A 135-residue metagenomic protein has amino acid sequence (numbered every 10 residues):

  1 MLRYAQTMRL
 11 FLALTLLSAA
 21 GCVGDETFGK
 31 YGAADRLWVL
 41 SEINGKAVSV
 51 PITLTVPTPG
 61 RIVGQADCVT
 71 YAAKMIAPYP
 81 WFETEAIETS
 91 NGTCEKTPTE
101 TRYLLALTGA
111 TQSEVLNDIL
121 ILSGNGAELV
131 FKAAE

Functional and structural regions predicted by a protein language model:
M1-A20: Sec-dependent bacterial lipoprotein signal peptides
C22-E135: Lipid interaction determinants
